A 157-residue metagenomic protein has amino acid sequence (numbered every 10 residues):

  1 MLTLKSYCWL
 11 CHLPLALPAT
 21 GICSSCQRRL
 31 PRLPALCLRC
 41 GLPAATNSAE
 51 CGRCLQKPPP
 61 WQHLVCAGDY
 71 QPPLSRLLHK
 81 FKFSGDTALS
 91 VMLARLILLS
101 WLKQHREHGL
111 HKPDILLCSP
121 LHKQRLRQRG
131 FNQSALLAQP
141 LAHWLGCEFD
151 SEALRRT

Functional and structural regions predicted by a protein language model:
M1-T157: Glycine-rich phosphate/pyrophosphate-handling loop used in enzymes and phosphotransfer proteins
